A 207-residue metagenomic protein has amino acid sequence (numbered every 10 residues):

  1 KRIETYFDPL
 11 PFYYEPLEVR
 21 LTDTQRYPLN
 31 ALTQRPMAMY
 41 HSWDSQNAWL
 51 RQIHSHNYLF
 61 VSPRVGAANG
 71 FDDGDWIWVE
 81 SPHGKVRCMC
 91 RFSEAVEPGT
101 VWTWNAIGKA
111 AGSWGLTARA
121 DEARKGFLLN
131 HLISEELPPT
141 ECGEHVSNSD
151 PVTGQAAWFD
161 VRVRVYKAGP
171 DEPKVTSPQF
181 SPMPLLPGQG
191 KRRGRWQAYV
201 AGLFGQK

Functional and structural regions predicted by a protein language model:
K1-N47: Long, low-complexity segments enriched in small/aliphatic residues
D44-F60, R64-K207: Long, contiguous, secondary-structure-rich segments that constitute the structural scaffold of globular domains
